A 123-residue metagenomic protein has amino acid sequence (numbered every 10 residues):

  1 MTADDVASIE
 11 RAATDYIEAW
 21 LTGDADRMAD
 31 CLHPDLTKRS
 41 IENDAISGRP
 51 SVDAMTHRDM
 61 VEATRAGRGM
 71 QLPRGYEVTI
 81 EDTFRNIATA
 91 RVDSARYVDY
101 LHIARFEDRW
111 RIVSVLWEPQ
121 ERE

Functional and structural regions predicted by a protein language model:
M1-D35, I46, P50-S51: Short, low-complexity N-terminal intrinsically disordered segments enriched in polar/charged residues
D4-S8, T37-Y97: Surface-exposed, charged secondary-structure patches
G23, A45-I46, V98, I112: Enrichment for repetitive, rod-forming helical segments
D24-A29, R65-R68, E118: Amphipathic alpha-helical interaction segments
H33, I41, L116-E118: Residue-level "edge-of-site" marker
L36-T37, E121: Short secondary-structure capping/turn micro-motifs that flank functional sites
T89-R91, V98-E123: Short beta-strand edge/turn micro-motifs at domain boundaries
